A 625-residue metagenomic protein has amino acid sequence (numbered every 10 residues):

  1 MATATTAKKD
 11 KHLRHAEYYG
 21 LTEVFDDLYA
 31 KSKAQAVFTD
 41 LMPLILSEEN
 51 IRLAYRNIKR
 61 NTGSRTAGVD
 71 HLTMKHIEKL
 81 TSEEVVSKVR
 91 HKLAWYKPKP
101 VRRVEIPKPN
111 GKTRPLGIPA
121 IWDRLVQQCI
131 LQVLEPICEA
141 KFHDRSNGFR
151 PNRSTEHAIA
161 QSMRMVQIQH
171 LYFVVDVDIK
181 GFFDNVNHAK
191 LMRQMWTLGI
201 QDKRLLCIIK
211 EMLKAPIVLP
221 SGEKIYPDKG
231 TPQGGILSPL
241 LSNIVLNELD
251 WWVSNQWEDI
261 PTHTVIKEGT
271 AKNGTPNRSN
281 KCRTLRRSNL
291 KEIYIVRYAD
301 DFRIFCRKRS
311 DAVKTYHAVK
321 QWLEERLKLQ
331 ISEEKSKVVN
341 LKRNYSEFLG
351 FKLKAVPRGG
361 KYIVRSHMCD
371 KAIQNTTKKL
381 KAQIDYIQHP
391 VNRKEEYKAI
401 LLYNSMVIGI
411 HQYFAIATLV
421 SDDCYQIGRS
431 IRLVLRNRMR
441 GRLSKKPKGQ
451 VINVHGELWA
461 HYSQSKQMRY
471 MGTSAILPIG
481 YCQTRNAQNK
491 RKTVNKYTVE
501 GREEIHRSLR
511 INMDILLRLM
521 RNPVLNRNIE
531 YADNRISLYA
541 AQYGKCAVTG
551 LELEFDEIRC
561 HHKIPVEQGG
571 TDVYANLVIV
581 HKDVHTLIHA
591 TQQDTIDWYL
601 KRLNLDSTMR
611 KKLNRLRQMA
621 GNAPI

Functional and structural regions predicted by a protein language model:
M1-E83: Non-catalytic, polymerase-adjacent accessory regions of viral genome-replication enzymes
M1-T3, D370, Q374-K446: Right-hand nucleic-acid polymerase module
V85, K92-L93, P100, K141-R145 (+4 more regions): Conserved polymerase palm-domain catalytic core
K210, K214, P220-E223, L327-N392 (+1 more regions): A conserved non-catalytic segment of reverse transcriptases and RNA-directed RNA polymerases corresponding to the late
I427-S430, N437-N526: Extended C-terminal regions of large enzymes
N528-R559, H581-D583: Short cysteine-rich loop/turn motifs with clustered Cys
G550-K582, A590-I596: Histidine-centered nuclease catalytic patch
